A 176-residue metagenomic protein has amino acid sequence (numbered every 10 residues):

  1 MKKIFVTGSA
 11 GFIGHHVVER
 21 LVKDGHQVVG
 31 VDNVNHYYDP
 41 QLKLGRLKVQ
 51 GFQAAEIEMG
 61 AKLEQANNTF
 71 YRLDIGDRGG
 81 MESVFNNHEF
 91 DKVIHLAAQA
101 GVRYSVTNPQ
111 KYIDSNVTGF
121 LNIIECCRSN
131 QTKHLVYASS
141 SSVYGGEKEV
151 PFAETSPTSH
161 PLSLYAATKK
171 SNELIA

Functional and structural regions predicted by a protein language model:
M1-A176: N-terminal Rossmann-like NAD(P)+-binding domain of SDR-like oxidoreductases, especially those catalyzing
